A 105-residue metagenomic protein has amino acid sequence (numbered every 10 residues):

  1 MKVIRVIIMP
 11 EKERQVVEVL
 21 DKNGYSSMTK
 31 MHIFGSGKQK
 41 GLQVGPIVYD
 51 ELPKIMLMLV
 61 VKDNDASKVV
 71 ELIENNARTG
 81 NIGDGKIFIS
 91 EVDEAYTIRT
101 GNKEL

Functional and structural regions predicted by a protein language model:
M1-L105: Positively charged, small/polar-rich N-terminal and surface patches that mediate targeting and assembly and bind
